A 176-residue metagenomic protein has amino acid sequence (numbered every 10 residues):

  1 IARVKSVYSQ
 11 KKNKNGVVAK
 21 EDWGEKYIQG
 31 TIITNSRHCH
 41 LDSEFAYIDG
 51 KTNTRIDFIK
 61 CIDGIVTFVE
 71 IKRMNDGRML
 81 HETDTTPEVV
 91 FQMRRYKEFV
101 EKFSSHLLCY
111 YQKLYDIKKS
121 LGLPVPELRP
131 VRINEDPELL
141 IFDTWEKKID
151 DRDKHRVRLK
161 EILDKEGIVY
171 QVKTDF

Functional and structural regions predicted by a protein language model:
I1-F176: Charged, terminal alpha-helix-loop-beta segments that serve as non-catalytic nucleic-acid engagement and/or assembly
